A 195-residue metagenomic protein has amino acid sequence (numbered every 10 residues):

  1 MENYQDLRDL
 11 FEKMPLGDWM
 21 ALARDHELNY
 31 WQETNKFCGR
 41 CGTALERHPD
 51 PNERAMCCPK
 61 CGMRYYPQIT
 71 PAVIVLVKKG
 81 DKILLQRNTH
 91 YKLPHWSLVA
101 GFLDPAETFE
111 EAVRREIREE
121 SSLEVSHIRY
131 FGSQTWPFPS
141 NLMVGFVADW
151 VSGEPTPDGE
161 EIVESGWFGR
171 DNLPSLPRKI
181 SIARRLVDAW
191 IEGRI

Functional and structural regions predicted by a protein language model:
M1-K13, L103-W190: Unchanged
M1-L16, A21, L28, A44: Alpha-helical and coiled-coil interaction segments, frequently adjacent to or embedded within charge-biased
D25-N35, L45-N52: Short, flexible, mixed-charge glycine/proline-rich loop motifs that serve as phosphate/nucleic-acid-contacting
N29, A72-V73, V163: Short loop/turn microsegments at loop-to-beta-strand junctions
K36, R54-S97, E124-V125, A148-W150: N-terminal strand-loop-strand
G42-L45, Y65: Cys/His-rich microdomains that often coordinate metals
